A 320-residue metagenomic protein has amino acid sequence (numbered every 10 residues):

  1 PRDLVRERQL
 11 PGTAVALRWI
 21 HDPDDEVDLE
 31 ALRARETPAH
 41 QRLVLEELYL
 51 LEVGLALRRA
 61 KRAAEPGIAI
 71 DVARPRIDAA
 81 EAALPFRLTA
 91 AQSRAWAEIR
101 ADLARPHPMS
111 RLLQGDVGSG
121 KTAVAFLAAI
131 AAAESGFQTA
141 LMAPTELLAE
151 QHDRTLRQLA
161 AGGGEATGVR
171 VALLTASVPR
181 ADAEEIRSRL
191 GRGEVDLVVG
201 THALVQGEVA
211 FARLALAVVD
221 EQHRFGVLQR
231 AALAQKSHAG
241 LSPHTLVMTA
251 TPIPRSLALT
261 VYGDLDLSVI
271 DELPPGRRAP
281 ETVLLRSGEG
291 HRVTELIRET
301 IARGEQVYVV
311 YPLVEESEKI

Functional and structural regions predicted by a protein language model:
P1-A83: Upstream accessory/linker segments immediately N-terminal to the RecA-like ATPase cores of bacterial MutS and a subset
E7, L43-E46, A97, E150 (+1 more regions): An alpha-helix initiation/capping motif
A39, A90, E150: Ordered, soluble secondary-structure elements with a strong preference for glycine-centered loop motifs and nearby
R42, T89, R286-S287: Short, solvent-exposed loop/helix junctions and linker helices that flank or host conserved functional motifs
E46, L50-G54, A82, S93-A101 (+2 more regions): A broad, structural surface signal
L51, L55, A83, E98-D102 (+4 more regions): Generic, well-ordered alpha-helical scaffold segments in large soluble proteins
A63-Q114: Conserved pre-motif I regulatory segment
R94, H107-I320: Inter-lobe coupling/hinge segments of SF2-like helicase ATPases
